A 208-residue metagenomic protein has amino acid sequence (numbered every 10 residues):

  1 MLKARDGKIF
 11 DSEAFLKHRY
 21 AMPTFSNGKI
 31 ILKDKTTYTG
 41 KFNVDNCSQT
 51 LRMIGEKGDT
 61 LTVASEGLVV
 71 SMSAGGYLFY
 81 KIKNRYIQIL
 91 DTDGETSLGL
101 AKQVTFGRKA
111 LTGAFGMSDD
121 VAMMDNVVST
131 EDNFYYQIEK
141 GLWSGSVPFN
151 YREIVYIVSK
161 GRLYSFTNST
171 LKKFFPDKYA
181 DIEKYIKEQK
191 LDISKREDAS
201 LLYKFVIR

Functional and structural regions predicted by a protein language model:
M1-I54: General N-terminal leader/first-domain-start detector
K3-K8, F15-Y20, D120-M124, T130-D132 (+1 more regions): Generic detector of short, locally flexible boundary/turn motifs and exposed helical patches
R5-M22, E66-V69, Y86-D91, R152-V155 (+1 more regions): Generic ordered-secondary-structure signal
G7, S12, K17, M22 (+6 more regions): Generic intrinsically disordered, low-complexity segments enriched for polar/acidic and small residues
T24-F25, I30, E66, Y151 (+1 more regions): Generic hydrophobic-segment detector
T36-L163: Aromatic-patch recognition
K140-L201: A short, solvent-exposed beta-edge/loop patch
K204-I207: Amphipathic alpha-helical segments that form the core helices of the histone-fold
